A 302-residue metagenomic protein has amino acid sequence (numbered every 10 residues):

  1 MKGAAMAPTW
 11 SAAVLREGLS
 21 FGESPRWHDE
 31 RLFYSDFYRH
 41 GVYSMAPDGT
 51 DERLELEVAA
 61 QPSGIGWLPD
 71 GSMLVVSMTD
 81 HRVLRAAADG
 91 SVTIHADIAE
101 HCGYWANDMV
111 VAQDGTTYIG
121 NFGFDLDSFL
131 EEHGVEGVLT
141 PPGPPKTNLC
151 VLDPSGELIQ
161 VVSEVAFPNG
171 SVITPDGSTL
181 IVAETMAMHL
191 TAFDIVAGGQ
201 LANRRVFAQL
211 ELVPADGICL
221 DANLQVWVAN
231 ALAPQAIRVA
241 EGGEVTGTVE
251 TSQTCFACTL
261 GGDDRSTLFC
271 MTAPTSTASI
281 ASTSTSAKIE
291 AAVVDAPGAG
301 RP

Functional and structural regions predicted by a protein language model:
G3-G18, P47, R204, A292-D295 (+1 more regions): A short helix->beta-strand "capping" segment at the edge of beta-propeller domains
S11-R16, T50-L56, V92-A99, E157-S163 (+2 more regions): A short beta-strand motif characteristic of beta-propeller blades
R16-E30, V58-L74, A99-T117, G123 (+4 more regions): Beta-rich, blade/repeat-based domains predominating in secreted/periplasmic proteins but also intracellular
G18, F33-Y38, M73-D80, T117-L126 (+4 more regions): Conserved beta-strand positions in repeat-built beta-propeller and related beta-rich domains
G41-Y43, R82-L84, T147-C150, H189-T191 (+2 more regions): A short loop-to-beta-strand structural motif that recurs across blades of beta-propeller domains
F193-Q200, V294-A299: Short loop/turn segments immediately following beta-strands, especially the blade-tip and inter-blade linker loops
I195-L260: Glycine/small-residue-rich hydrophobic helix-like segments
T259-P302: Blade-level signature of beta-propeller repeat domains, shared across WD40, Kelch, NHL, RCC1 and BNR/Asp-box propellers
